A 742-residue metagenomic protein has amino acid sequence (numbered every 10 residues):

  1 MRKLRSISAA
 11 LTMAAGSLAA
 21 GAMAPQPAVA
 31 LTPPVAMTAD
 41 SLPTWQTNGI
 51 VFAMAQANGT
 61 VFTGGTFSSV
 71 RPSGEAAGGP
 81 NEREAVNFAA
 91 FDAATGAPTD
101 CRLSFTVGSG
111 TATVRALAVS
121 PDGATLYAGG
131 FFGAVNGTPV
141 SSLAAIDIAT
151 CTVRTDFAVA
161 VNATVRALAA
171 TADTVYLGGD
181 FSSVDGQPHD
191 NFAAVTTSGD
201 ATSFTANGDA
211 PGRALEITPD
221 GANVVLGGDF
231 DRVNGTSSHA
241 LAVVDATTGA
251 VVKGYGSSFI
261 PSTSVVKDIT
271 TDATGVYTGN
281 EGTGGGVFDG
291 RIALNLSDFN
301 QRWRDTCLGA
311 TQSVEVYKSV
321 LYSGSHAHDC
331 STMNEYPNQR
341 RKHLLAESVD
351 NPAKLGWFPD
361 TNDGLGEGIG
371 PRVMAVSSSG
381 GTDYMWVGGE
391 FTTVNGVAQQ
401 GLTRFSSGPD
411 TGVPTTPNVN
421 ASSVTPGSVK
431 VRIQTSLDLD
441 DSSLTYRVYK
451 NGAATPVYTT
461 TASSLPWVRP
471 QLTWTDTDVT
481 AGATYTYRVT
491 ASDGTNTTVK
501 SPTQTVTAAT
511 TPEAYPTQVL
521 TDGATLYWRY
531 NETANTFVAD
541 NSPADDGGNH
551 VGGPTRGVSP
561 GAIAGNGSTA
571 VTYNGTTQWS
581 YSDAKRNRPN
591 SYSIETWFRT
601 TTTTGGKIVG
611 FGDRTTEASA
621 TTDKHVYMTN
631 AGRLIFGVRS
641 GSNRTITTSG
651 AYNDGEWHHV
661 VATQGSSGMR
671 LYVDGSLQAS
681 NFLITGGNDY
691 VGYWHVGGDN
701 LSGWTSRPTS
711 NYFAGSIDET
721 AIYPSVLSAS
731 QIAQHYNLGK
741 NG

Functional and structural regions predicted by a protein language model:
R2-A10, A19-P512, L520-A524, Y652 (+5 more regions): Extracytoplasmic surface signature
G79-P80, T525, A534-V538, T576-I635 (+5 more regions): Extracellular glycan-recognition modules
R432, R488-T490, Y527-N531, S591-R599 (+6 more regions): Residues within well-ordered beta-strands of beta-sheet-rich folds
T435-D441, D493, E532-D546, T600-T602 (+1 more regions): Extracellular acidic, Ser/Thr/Pro-rich low-complexity tracts
V506-T576, A618, A679, I732-G742: Extracytoplasmic low-complexity segments
P512-V519, T572-Y592, T645-A651, P708: Short surface loop/edge beta-strand patches of beta-sandwich-type extracellular domains that form ligand-contact sites
F636-H659, R707: Short, aromatic/His-centered strand-loop micro-motif at the edge of beta-sheets
N681-S716: Flexible glycan-contacting loops in extracellular carbohydrate-active proteins
